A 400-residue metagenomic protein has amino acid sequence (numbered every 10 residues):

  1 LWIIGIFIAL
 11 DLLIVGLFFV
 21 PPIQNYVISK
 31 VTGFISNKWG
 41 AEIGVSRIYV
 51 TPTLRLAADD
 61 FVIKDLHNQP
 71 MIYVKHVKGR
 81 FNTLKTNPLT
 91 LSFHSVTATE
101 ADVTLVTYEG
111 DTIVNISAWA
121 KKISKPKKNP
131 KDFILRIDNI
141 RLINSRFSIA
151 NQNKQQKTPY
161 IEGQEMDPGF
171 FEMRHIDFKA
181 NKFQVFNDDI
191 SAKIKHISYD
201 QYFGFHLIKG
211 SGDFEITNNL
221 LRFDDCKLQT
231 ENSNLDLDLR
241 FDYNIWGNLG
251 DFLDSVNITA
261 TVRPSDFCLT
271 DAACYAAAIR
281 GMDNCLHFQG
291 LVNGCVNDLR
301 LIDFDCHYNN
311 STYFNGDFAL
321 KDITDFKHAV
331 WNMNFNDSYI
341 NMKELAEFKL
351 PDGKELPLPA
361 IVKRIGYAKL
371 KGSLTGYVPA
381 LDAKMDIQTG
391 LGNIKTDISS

Functional and structural regions predicted by a protein language model:
L1-G40: N-terminal type II signal-anchor transmembrane helix that functions as the membrane-insertion/stop-transfer segment
K38-G40, H67-F81, K154-F178, G204-D213 (+7 more regions): Amphipathic hydrophobic-ligand
K38-W39, D60, W119-K125, Q155 (+9 more regions): Flexible, solvent-exposed coil segments and beta strand-coil junctions, predominantly the extracellular/periplasmic
R47-T112, K121-Q152, E172-S191, T217 (+3 more regions): Flexible beta-edge/linker motif
K193-I197, L220-K227, D298-C306, P379-Q388: Transmembrane beta-strand segments that form the barrel wall of outer-membrane beta-barrel proteins
C226, T259-T261, I302-D305, D317 (+3 more regions): Transmembrane beta-strands of outer-membrane beta-barrel proteins
A260-V262, V292, F335-D337, L374 (+1 more regions): Transmembrane beta-barrel strands of outer-membrane/channel proteins
F267-L269, S338-A346: Outer-membrane beta-barrel translocator/channel fold
